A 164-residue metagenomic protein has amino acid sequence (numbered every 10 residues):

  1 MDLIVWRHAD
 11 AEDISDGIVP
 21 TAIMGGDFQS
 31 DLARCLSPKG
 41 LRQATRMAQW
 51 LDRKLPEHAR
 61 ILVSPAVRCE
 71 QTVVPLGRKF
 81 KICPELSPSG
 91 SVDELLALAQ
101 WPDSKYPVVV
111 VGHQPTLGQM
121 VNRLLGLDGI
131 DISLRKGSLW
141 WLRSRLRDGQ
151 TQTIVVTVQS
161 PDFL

Functional and structural regions predicted by a protein language model:
M1-D93, L117, I130-G137: Active-site-proximal alpha-helix that buttresses catalytic centers in soluble enzyme cores
L3, A59, S104-G112: Generic beta-sheet signal
M47-Q49, R53, I154-P161: MPN/JAMM (Mov34/JAB) isopeptidase/deubiquitinase module and associated MPN-bearing subunits/adaptors in ubiquitin
P75-L76, R123-L124, R145: Residue-level signal for well-ordered alpha-helical positions
S91-Y106, T116: Internal catalytic or translocation cores that form aromatic/hydrophobic pockets or channels for amphipathic metabolites
K105-P107, Q114-G137: Non-DNA-binding regulatory cores of transcription-related proteins, predominantly C-terminal effector-binding
D128-I154, P161-F163: Domain-level recognition of soluble alpha/beta enzyme cores, biased toward histidine phosphatases/phosphomutases
